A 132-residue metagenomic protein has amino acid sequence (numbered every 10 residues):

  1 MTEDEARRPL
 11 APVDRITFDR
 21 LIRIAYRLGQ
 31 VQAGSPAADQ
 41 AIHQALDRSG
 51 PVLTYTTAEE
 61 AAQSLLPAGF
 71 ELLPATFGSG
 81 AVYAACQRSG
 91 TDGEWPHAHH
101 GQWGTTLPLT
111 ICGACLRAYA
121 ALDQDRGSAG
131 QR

Functional and structural regions predicted by a protein language model:
M1-E5, I42-A45: Structured, active/binding-site neighborhoods that engage oxygen-rich ligands
E3-P9, R15-R27: Non-catalytic terminal regions of proteins
E5, R48, E60, L66 (+2 more regions): Generic hydrophobic secondary-structure signal
L10-V13, A75, H97, R132: Generic low-complexity segments that are intrinsically disordered, proline-rich and/or Lys/Arg-biased
D19-A98, G104: N-terminal segment of the canonical double-stranded RNA-binding domain
R88-R132: Glycine-rich and polybasic anion-binding loops at the starts of cofactor/ligand-binding domains
